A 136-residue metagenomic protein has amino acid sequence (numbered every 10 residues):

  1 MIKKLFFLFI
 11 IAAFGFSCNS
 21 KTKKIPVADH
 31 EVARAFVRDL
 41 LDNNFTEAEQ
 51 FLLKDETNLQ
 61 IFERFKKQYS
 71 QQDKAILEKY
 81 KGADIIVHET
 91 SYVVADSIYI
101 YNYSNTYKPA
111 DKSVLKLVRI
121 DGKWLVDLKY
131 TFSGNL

Functional and structural regions predicted by a protein language model:
M1-I2: N-terminal secretory signal peptides that target proteins for export/translocation
L5-A13: Sec-dependent N-terminal signal peptides
F16-S17: C-terminal motif of bacterial Sec signal peptides marking the signal peptidase cleavage site
T22-K23, R34-V37, Y103: Second-shell loop/turn segments in exported
I25, H30-E31, A35, T46-V94: Short solvent-exposed beta->alpha transition segments
D84-L136: Exposed beta-sheet edge and beta->alpha loop/turn motif
